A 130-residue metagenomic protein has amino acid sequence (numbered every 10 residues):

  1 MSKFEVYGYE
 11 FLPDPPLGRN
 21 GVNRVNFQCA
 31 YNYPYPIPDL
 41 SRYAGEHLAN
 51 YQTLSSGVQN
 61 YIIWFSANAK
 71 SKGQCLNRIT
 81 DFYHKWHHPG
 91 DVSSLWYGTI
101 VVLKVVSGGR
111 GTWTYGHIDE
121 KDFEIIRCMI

Functional and structural regions predicted by a protein language model:
M1-I130: Short beta-rich binding modules
